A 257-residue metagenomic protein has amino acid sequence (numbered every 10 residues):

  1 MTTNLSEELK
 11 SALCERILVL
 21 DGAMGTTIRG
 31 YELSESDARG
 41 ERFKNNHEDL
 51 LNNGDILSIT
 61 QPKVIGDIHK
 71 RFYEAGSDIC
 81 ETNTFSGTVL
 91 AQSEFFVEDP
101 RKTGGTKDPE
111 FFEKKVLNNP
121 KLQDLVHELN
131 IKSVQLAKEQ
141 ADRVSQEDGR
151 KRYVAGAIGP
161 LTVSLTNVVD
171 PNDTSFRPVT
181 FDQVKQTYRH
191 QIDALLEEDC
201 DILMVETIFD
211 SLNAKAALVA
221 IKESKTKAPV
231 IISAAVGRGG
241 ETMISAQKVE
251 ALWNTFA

Functional and structural regions predicted by a protein language model:
M1-A257: Domain-level signal for soluble alpha/beta catalytic cores
